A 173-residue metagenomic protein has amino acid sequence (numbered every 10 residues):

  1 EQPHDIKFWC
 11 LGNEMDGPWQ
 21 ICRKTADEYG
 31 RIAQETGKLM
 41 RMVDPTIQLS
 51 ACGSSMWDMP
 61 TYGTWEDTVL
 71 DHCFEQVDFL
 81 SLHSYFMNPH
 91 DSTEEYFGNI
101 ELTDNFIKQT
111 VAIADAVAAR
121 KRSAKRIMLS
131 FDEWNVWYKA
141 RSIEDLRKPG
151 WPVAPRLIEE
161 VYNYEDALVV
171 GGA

Functional and structural regions predicted by a protein language model:
E1-F8, E14: Hydrophobic or amphipathic alpha-helical targeting/insertion segments
E1-Q2, P18-M128, N135-A173: Non-catalytic scaffold segments within catalytic domains of secreted glycoside hydrolases
W9, L129-S130: Residue-level marker for buried hydrophobic side chains located in beta-strands that build the well-ordered beta-sheet
N13, D132: Active-site flanking residues adjacent to catalytic metal/cofactor-binding acidic residues
